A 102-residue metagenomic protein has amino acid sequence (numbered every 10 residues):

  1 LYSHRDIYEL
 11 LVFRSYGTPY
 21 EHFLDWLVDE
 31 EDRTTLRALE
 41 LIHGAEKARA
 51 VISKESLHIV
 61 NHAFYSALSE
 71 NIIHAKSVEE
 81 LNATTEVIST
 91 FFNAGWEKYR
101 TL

Functional and structural regions predicted by a protein language model:
L1-V12: Helical hydrophobic small-molecule/effector-binding pocket
S3, G17-G44, E55-H62: Amphipathic alpha-helical packing segments from all-alpha helical-bundle domains
L10, L39-F92, Y99-T101: Hydrophobic/aromatic-rich alpha-helical bundle segments in the mid-to-C-terminal region
L24-V28, L81, K98: General N-terminal targeting signals
D25-V28, D32, T85-N93: Hydrophobic core segments within long, regular secondary-structure runs in both alpha- and beta-rich folds
